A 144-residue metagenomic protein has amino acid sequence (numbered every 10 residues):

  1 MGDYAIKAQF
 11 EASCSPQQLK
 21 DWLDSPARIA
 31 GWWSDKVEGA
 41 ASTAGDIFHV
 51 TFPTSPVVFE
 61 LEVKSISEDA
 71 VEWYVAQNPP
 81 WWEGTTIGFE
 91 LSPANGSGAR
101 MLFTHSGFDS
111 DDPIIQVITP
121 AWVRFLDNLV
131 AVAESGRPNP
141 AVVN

Functional and structural regions predicted by a protein language model:
M1-D3, T54-P56, P80-W82: Glycine-centered tight beta-turn/hairpin loop motif at sheet-sheet or coil-to-beta transitions
M1-G39: Hydrophobic ligand-binding cavity/cleft-lining segments
D3-Q9, I47, V58, A70 (+2 more regions): Intrinsic-disorder/low-complexity, polar/charged segments enriched in Ser/Thr/Lys/Arg/Asp/Glu/Gln
F10, F59-S65, T85-P93: Hydrophobic/aromatic beta-strand elements that line small-molecule binding cavities or substrate pockets in beta-rich
P16-Q17, K64-D69, E90-R100: A short, structured loop/turn motif at beta-sheet edges
L19-W22, I29, F48, V63 (+4 more regions): Hydrophobic pocket/interface hotspot
G31, E38-N78: Glycine-rich portal/gate segments that line the openings of hydrophobic small-molecule binding cavities
Q77-L129, P140-V143: Beta-strand/loop substructures that line and gate deep hydrophobic ligand-binding cavities in soluble
